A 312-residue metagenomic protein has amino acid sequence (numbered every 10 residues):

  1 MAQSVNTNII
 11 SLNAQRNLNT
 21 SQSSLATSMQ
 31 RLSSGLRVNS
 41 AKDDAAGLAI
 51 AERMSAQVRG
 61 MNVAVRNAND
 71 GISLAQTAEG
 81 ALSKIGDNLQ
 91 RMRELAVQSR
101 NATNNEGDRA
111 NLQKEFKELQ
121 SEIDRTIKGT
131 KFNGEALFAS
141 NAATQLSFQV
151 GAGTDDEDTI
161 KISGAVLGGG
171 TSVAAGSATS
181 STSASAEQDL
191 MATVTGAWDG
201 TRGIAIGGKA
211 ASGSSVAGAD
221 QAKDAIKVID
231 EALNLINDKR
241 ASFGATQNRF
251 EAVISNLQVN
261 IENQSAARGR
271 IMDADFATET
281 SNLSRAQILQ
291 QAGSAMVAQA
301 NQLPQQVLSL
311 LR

Functional and structural regions predicted by a protein language model:
M1-R312: Primary detection of the long, small/polar-rich alpha-helical "axial" segments characteristic of bacterial flagellar
